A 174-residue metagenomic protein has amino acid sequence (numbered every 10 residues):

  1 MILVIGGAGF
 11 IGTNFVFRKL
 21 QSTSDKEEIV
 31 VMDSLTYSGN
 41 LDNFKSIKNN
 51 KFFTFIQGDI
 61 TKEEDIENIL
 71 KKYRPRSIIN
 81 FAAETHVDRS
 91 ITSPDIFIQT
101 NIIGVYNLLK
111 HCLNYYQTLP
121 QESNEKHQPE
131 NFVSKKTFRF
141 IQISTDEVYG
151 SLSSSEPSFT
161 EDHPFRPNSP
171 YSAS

Functional and structural regions predicted by a protein language model:
M1-S174: N-terminal Rossmann-like NAD(P)+-binding domain of SDR-like oxidoreductases, especially those catalyzing
